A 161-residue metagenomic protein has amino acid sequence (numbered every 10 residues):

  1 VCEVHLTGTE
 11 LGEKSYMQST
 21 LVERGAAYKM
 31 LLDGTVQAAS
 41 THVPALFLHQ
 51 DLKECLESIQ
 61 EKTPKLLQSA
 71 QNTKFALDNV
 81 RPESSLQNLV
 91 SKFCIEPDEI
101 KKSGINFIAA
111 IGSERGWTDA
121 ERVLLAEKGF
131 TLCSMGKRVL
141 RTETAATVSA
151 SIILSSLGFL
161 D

Functional and structural regions predicted by a protein language model:
V1-F75: RNA substrate-binding interface of SAM-dependent RNA methyltransferases
Y16, L86-Q87, D119-R122: Short glycine-/acidic-enriched loop or helix-start segments at secondary-structure transitions that form or flank
S19-V22, L89-K92, V123-L125, V148: Short, glycine/charged-enriched secondary-structure capping and boundary segments
K29, E57, E61, S91 (+1 more regions): Replace "anionic and nucleotidyl ligands
Q50-I100, I105-F107, I111: A mid-sequence, solvent-exposed acidic-amphipathic segment
V80-E83, E114-T118, V139-L140: Short Gly/Pro-enriched loop/turn and capping motifs at secondary-structure junctions
G104-L124: A C-terminal functional module that forms or caps the active site or interfaces directly with catalytic machinery
D119-D161: Structured adenosyl-cofactor binding patch, chiefly the S-adenosyl-L-methionine
